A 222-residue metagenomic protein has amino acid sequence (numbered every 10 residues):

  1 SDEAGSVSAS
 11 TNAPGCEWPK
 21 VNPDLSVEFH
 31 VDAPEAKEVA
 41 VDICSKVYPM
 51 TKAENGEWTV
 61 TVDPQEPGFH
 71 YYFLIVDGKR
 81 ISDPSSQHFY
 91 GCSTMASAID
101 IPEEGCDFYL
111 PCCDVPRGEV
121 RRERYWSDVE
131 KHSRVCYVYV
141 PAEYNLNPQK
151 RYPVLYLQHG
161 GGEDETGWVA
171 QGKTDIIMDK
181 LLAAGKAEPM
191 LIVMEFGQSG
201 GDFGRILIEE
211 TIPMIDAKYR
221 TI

Functional and structural regions predicted by a protein language model:
S1-D2: Bacterial Sec-dependent N-terminal signal peptides
G5-G15, V21-Y48, K52-I222: Non-catalytic cap/lid and distal C-terminal segments of serine-dependent acyl enzymes
